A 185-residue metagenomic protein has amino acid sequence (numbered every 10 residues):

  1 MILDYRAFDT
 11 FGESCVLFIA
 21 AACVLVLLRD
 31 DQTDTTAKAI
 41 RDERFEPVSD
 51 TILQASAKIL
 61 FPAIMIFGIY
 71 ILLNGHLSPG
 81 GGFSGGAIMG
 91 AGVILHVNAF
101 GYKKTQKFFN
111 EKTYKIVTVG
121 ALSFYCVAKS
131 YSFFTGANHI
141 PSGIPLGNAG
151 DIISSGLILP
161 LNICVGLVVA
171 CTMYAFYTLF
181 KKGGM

Functional and structural regions predicted by a protein language model:
M1-T10, N148-I163: Short aromatic-rich membrane-water interface segments that cap or initiate transmembrane helices in multi-pass membrane
M1-V26: Individual transmembrane alpha-helix segments
V16-L25, A91-V97, L161-A175: Hydrophobic cores of alpha-helical transmembrane segments in multi-pass inner/ER membrane proteins, independent
R41-L60: Membrane-water interface at loop-to-transmembrane-helix junctions
L72-G81: Membrane-interface helix caps and helix-loop-helix hairpins in membrane proteins
G80-A91, I163: Structural signature of hydrophobic alpha-helical transmembrane segments
N98-T113: Alpha-helical transmembrane segments
E111-G143: A structural-propensity feature for long, helix-poor, extended segments
